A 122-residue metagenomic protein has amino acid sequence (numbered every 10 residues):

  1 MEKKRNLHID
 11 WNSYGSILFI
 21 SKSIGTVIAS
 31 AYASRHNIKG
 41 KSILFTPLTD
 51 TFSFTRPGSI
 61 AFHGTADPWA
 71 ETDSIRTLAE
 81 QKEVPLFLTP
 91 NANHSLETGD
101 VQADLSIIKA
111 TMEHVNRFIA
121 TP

Functional and structural regions predicted by a protein language model:
M1-S16: Serine-hydrolase catalytic machinery in alpha/beta-hydrolase-like enzymes
I20-A29: Gly/Ala-rich beta-loop-alpha elbow adjacent to hydrolase catalytic centers
A31-R35: Active-site signature of alpha/beta-hydrolase-fold catalytic machinery across serine- and Asp/Cys-nucleophile hydrolases
N37-T49, P57-G58: A conserved short beta-strand
G40, F54-S59, Q81-V84: Short, proline-enriched alpha-helix->beta-strand connector loops that line the catalytic pocket of alpha/beta-hydrolase
T55, A61-H63, D67, I75: Short beta-strand/loop motif that positions the catalytic acidic residue of the alpha/beta-hydrolase fold
T65-A70, H94-S95: Acidic catalytic loop of the alpha/beta-hydrolase fold
A92-I107: Catalytic histidine-centered segment of alpha/beta-hydrolase-like enzymes
